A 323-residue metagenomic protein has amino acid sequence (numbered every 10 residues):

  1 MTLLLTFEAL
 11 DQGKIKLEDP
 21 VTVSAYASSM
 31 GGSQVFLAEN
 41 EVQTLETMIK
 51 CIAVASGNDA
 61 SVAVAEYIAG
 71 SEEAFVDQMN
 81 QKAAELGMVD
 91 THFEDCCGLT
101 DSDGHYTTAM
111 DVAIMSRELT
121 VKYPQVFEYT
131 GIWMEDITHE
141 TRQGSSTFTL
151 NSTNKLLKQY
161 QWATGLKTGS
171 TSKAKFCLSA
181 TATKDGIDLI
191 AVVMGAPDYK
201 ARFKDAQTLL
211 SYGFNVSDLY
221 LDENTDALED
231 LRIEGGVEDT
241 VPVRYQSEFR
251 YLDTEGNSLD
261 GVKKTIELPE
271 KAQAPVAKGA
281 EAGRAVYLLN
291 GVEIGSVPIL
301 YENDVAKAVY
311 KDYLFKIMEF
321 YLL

Functional and structural regions predicted by a protein language model:
M1-Y123: Active-site-adjacent loops and short helices of periplasmic peptidoglycan-processing enzymes
M88-H92, D103-Y106, M110-L323: Domain-terminus/edge residues, biased toward the C-terminal soluble/receptor-binding domains of extracytoplasmic
